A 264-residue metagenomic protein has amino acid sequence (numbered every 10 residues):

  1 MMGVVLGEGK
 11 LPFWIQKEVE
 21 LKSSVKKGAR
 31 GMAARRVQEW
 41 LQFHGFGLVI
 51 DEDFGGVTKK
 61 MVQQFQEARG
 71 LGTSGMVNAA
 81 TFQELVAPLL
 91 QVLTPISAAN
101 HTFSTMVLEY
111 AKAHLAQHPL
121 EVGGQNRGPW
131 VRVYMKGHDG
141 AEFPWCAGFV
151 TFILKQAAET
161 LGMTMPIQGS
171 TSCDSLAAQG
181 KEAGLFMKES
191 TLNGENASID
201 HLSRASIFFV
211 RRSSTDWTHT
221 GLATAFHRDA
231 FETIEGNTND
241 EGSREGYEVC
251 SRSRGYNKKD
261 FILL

Functional and structural regions predicted by a protein language model:
G3-E8, P12-E20, F82-M165: N-terminal capping segments
E8-F13, K26, V86, K112 (+4 more regions): Residue-level detector of conserved, well-ordered beta-strand and adjacent loop positions that form binding/recognition
S24-P88: Short acidic, glycine/serine/threonine-rich helix-capping segments at coil-helix boundaries
K27-A34, D51, G55, K59 (+6 more regions): Solvent-exposed, acidic/flexible segments
V57, H101, T105, T160-S243: ...with weaker cross-activation on analogous glycine-rich loops/strands in unrelated enzymes
V62, C146, V150, A205: Terminal peptide-recognition signature
G246-L264: Low-complexity, Gly/Ser/Thr/Pro-rich intrinsically disordered linker/tail segments
